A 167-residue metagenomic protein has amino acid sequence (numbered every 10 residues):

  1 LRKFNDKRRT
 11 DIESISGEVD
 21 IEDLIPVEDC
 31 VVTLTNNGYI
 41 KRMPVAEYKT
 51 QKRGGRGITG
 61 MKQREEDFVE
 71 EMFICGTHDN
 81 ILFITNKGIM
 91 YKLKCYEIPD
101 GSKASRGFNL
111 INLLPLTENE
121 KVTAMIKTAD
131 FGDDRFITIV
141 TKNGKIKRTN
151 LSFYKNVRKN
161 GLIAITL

Functional and structural regions predicted by a protein language model:
L1-L167: C-terminal interaction appendages of subunits in large macromolecular complexes
